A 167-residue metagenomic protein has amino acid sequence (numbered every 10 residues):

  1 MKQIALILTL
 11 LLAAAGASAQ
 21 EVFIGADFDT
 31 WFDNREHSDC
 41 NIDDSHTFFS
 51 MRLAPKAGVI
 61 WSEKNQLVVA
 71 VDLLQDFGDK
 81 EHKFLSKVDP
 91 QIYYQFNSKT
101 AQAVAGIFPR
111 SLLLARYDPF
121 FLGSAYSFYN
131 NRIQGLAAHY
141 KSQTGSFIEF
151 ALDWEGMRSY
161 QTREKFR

Functional and structural regions predicted by a protein language model:
M1-G25, A138: Bacterial Sec-dependent N-terminal signal peptides
A19-E36, L67, A103: Transmembrane beta-strand segments of Gram-negative outer membrane beta-barrel proteins
W31-R52, F77-K80: Surface-exposed strand-loop-strand hairpins of Gram-negative outer-membrane beta-barrel proteins
E36-H37, Q102-R167: Surface-exposed coil loops of outer-membrane beta-barrel proteins
D43-L53, F84-P90, N130-Q134, E164-F166: Residues that define the transmembrane beta-barrel architecture of outer-membrane proteins
L53-V59, I92-F96, L136-Y140: Residues on the lipid-exposed face of transmembrane beta-strands in outer-membrane beta-barrel proteins
I60-K64, N97-A101, Q143-G145: Outer-membrane beta-barrel channels and translocator barrels
L67-F96, R116-G123: Surface-exposed loop and membrane-interface regions of Gram-negative outer-membrane beta-barrel proteins
